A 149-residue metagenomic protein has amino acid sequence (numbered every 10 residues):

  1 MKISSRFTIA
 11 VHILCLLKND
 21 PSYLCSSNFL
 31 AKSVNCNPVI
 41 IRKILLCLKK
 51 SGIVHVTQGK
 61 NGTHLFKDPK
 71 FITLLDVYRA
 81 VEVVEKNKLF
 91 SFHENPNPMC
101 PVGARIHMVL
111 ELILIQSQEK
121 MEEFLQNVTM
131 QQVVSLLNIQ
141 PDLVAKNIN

Functional and structural regions predicted by a protein language model:
M1-I13: Short alpha-helical segments that sit at the start of domains
K18-S22, K67-D68: Short helix-capping/hinge SLiMs at alpha-helix to coil transitions
C25-N35: A short alpha-helical element within helix-turn-helix/winged-helix DNA-binding domains across DNA-binding proteins
V39: Key DNA-contact positions within bacterial/archaeal DNA-binding proteins
L45-S51: Basic amphipathic alpha-helical segments that dock to polyanions
S51-K60, H64-F66: Beta-hairpin "wing" of winged helix-turn-helix
P69-N95: Conserved segment of winged-helix/HTH DNA-binding domains
S91-N149: C-terminal regulatory/oligomerization modules of transcriptional regulators
